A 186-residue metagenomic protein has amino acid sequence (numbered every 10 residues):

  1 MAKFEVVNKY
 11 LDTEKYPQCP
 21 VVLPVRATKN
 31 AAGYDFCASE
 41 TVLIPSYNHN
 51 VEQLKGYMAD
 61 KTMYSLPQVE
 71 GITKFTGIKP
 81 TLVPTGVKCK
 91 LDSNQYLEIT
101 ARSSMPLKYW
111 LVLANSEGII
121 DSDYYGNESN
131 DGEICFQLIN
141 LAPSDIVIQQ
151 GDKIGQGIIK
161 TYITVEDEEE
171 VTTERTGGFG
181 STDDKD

Functional and structural regions predicted by a protein language model:
M1-D186: DUTPase catalytic domain/fold
